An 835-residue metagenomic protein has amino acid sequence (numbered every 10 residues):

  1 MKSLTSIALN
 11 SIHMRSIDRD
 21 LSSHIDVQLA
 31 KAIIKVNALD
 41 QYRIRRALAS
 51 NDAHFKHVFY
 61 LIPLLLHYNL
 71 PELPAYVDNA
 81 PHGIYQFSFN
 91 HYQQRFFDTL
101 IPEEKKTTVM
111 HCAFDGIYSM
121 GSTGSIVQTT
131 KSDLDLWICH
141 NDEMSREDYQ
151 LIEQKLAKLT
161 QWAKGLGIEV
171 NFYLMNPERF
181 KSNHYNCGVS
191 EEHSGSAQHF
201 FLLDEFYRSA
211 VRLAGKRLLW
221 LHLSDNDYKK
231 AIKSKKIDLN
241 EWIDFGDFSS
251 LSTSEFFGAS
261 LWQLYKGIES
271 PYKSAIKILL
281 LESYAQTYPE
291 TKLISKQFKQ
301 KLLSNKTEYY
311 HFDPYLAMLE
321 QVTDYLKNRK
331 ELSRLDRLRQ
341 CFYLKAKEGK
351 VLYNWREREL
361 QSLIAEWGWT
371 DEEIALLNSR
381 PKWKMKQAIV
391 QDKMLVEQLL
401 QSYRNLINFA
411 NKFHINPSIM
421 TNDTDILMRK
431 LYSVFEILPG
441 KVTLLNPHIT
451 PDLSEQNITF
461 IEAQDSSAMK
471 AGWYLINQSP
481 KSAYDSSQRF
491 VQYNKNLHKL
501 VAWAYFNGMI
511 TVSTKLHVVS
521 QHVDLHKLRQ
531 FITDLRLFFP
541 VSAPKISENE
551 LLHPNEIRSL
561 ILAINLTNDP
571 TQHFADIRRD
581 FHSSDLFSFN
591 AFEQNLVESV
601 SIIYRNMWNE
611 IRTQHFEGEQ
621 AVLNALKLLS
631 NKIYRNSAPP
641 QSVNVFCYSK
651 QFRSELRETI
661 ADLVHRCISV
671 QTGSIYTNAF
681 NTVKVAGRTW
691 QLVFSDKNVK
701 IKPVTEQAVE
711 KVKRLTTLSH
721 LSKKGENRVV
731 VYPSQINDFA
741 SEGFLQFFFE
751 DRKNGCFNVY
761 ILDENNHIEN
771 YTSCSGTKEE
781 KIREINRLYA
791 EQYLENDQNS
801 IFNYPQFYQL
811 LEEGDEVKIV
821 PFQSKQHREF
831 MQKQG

Functional and structural regions predicted by a protein language model:
M1-F97, N183, C187, H199-G835: Nucleotidyltransferase catalytic cores
K56, H111, T130-K131, R146-E153 (+2 more regions): Conserved structured core elements
H91, R95-H111, G124, N176: Catalytic cores of nucleotide-enabled group-transfer and carboxylate-activating enzymes in metabolic and assembly-line
D98-E103, H111-M120, M318-L326: Short linear interaction motifs
E104-T108, G116-Q128, L159-A163: Catalytic micro-motifs at enzyme active sites that drive phosphoryl/nucleotidyl and oxygen chemistry
Y118, S125-I152, E169-L174: Catalytic metal-binding acidic patch
L134-M144, L151-A157, R339-Q340, R356-W367: Amphipathic alpha-helical scaffolding segments
I168-E191: Short, conserved secondary-structure transition motifs
